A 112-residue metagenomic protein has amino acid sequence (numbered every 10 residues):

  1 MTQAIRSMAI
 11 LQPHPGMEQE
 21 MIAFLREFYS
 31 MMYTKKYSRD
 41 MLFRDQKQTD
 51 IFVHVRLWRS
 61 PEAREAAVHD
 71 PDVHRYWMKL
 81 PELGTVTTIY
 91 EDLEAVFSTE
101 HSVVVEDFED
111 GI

Functional and structural regions predicted by a protein language model:
M1-I5, R39-F52, Y76-I112: Glycine-rich beta-strand-turn "strand-cap" elements at beta-sheet edges
A4-Q12: Short glycine-/aliphatic-rich beta-strand segments at the starts of folded cytosolic domains
S7, L25-F28: Short, aromatic-enriched amphipathic alpha-helices that serve as compact interaction elements
I10, V53, E62: Generic anion/oxyanion-binding catalytic loop in active/binding sites
Q12-A23: Short, surface-exposed ligand-recognition loops at beta-strand->loop->(often short) alpha-helix junctions that present
E27-R39, L57-E94: An amphipathic, aromatic/His-enriched active-site/gating alpha helix that lines ligand/cofactor pockets
